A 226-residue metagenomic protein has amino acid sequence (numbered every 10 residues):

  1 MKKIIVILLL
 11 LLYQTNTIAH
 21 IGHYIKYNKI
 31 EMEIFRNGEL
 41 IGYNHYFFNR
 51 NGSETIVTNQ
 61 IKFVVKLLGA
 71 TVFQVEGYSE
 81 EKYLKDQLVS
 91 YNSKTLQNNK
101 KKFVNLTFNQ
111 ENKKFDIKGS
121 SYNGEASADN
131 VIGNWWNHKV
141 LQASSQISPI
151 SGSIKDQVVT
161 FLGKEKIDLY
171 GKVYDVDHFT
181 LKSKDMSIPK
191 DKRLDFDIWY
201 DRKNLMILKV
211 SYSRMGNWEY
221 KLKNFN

Functional and structural regions predicted by a protein language model:
I4-Y13: Sec-dependent N-terminal signal peptides
H20-F108, W136-N226: Acidic, serine/threonine-rich low-complexity disordered tracts
S93-G133: Hydrophobic, well-structured mid-protein blocks that either form specific transmembrane helices
